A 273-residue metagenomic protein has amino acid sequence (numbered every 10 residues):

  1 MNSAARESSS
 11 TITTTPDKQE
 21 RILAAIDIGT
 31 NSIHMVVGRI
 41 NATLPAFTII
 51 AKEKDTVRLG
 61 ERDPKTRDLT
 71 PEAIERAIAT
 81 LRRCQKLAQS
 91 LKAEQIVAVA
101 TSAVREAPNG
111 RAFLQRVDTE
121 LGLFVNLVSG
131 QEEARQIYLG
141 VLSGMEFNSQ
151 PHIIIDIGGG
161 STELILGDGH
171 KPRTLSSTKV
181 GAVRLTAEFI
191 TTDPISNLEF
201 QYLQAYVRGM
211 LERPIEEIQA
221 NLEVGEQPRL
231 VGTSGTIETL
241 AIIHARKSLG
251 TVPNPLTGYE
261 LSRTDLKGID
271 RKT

Functional and structural regions predicted by a protein language model:
M1-I22: Non-catalytic pre-domain segments flanking phosphatase-related domains
K18-T48: N-terminal basic/disordered segments at the start of proteins
E20-L23, V37, R62-A93, T101-P151 (+1 more regions): Helical "lid/coupling" subdomains associated with nucleotide-phosphate turnover
S32-H34, S161, I237: Structural motif
L44-L59: N-terminal glycine-rich anion-binding loops that anchor highly charged ligand groups
A98: Dinucleotide-binding Rossmann-like beta1-alpha1 core, especially the glycine-rich loop that anchors the ADP
P151-S161, I165: A generic, well-ordered mixed alpha/beta core segment in the N-terminal half of proteins
